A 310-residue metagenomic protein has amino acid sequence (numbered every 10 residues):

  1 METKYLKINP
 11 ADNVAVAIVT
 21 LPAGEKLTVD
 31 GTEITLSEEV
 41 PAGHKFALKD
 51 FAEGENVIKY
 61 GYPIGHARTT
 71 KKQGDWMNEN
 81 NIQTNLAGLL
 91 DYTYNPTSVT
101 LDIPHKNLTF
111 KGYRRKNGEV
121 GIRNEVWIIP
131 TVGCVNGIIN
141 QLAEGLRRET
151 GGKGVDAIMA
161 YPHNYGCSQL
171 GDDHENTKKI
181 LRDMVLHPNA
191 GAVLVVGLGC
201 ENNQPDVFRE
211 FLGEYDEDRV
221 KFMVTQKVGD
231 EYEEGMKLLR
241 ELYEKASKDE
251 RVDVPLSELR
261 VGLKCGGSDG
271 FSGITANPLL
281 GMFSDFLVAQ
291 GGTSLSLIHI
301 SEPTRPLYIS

Functional and structural regions predicted by a protein language model:
M1-S37: Extended boundary segments
V14, T20-P22, P41-H44, D50-H66 (+6 more regions): Alpha/propeptide regions of enzymes that mature by internal proteolysis
N56-I58, P63-W127, Q141: Short, glycine/charged-enriched hinge/interface segments at domain edges or termini
H105-D156, Y161, S168, S284: Phosphate-binding glycine-rich loops and their immediate beta-loop-alpha structural context
N124, K264-F271: Glycine-rich phosphate/diphosphate-binding loops and the adjacent beta-loop-alpha structural elements that coordinate
S272-P278: Active-site glycine- and acidic-residue-rich loops that bind and position anionic ligands or nucleotide-like cofactors
V288-S296: Mobile "lid/hinge" segments at catalytic clefts and subdomain interfaces of large enzymes
I298-S310: Single conserved hydrophobic/aromatic residue that forms the stacking wall/gate of nucleotide- or nucleobase-binding
